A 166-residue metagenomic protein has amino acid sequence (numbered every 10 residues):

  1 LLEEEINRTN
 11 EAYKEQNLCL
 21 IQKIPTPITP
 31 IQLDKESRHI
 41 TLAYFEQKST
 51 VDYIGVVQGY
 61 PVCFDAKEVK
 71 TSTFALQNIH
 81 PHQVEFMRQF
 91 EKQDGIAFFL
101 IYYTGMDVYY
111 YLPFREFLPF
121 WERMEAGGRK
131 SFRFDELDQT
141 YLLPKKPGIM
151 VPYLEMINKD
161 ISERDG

Functional and structural regions predicted by a protein language model:
L1-Y44: Acidic-basic catalytic patches of nuclease active cores, encompassing PD-(D/E)XK and other metal-cofactor nuclease
T9, I28-D34, T41, V51 (+1 more regions): Non-catalytic C-terminal interaction segments of nucleic acid-processing enzymes
Q22, C63-A66, F99-I101: Short, conserved beta-strand edge motifs with alternating hydrophobic and charged residues
L33-H39, D65-T73: Short, basic, glycine/proline-bearing loop/turn elements
I40, E46-T50, I79-M87: Short acidic (Asp/Glu) patches
D52-T71: Conserved catalytic cores of phosphodiester-cleaving nucleases, focusing on short active-site segments
K67-Q93: Mg2+/Mn2+-dependent nuclease catalytic core
R88-L118: Nucleic-acid nuclease catalytic cores
